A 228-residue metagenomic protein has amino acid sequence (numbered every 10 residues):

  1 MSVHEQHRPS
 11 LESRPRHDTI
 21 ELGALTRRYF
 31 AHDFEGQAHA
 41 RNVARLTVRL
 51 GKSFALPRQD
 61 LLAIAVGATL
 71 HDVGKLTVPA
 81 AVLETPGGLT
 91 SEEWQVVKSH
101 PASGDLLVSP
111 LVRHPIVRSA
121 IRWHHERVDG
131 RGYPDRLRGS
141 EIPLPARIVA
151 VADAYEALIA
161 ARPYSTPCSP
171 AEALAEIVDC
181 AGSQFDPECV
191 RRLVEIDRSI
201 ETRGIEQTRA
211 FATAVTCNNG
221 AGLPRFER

Functional and structural regions predicted by a protein language model:
H4-R8, E12-R228: Histidine- and acidic-residue-rich, metal-dependent catalytic cores
